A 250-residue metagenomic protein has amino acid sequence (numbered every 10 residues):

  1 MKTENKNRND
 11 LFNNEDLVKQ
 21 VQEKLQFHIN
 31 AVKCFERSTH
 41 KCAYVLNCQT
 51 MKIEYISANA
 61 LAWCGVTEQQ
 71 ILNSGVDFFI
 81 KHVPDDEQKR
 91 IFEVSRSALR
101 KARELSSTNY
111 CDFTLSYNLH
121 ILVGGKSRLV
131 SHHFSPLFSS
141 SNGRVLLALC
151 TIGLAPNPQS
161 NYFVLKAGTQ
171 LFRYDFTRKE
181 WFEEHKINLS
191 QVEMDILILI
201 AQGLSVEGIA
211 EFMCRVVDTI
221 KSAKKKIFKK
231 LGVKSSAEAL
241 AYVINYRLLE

Functional and structural regions predicted by a protein language model:
M1, F228-E250: Basic, Lys/Arg-enriched C-terminal extension of HTH/homeodomain DNA-binding domains
K24-V76, Q170-T177: PAS-family sensory domain signal
L61-A62, I80, Q88, F228: Sensory helix hotspots in PAS and closely related PAS-like folds
E68-F134: PAS-family sensory domains
H133-A148, P156-S160: Short loop/turn elements at sensory-signaling interfaces that couple input to output
T169-V192: Regulatory hinge/linker segments at domain boundaries that couple sensory/effector modules to output domains
E193-I200, A239: Short alpha-helical "packing" element that flanks the helix-turn-helix/winged-helix DNA-binding module
G203-E238: Recognition helix of helix-turn-helix DNA-binding domains
